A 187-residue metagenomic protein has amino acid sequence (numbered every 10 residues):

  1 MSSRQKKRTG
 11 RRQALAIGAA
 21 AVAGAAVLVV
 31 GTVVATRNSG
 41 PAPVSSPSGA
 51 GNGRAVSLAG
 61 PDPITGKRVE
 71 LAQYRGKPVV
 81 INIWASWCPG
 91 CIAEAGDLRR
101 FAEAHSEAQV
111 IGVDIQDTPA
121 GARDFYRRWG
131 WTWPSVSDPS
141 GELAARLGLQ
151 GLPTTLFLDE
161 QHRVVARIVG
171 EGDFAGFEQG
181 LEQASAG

Functional and structural regions predicted by a protein language model:
M1-S57, G187: N-terminal targeting signals for export/organelle localization
A50-N52, S57-V79: A short beta-strand-turn-helix
R75-K77, E107, L149: Active-site acidic short loop of glycosyltransferases
K77-V79, W84-W87, G151: Short pre-active-site segment immediately N-terminal to redox-active cysteine/selenocysteine motifs in thiol-based
V80-I81, V110, T155: Hydrophobic beta-strand anchors of alpha/beta hydrolase catalytic cores
I83-R100: Conserved redox-active cysteine motifs that mediate thiol-disulfide chemistry, especially di-cysteine Cys-X(1-2)-Cys
A93, E107-S140, L152: Conserved segment of the thioredoxin-like fold in thiol-based oxidoreductases
D124-W131, P139-A186: Thiol/disulfide oxidoreductase modules built on the thioredoxin-like
